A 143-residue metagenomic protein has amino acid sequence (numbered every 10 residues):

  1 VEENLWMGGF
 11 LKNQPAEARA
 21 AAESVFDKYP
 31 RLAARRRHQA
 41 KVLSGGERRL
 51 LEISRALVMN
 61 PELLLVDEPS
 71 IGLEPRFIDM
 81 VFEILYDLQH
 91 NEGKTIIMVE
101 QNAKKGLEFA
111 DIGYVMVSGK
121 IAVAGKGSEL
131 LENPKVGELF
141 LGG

Functional and structural regions predicted by a protein language model:
V1-A20, K28-P30, G125, G143: ABC-type ATPase nucleotide-binding domains, specifically the catalytic core motifs of the NBD
Q39-L43: Conserved ABC ATPase signature
A56-L57: ABC ATPase C-loop
N60: Conserved catalytic motifs of ABC-family nucleotide-binding domains
L64-E68: Catalytic Walker B motif of ABC-type/P-loop ATPase nucleotide-binding domains
D79-G93: Helical segment within the ABC ATPase nucleotide-binding domain
I112, A124: Short, glycine/charged-rich "phosphate-handling" switch motifs in NTP-dependent and phosphotransfer domains
